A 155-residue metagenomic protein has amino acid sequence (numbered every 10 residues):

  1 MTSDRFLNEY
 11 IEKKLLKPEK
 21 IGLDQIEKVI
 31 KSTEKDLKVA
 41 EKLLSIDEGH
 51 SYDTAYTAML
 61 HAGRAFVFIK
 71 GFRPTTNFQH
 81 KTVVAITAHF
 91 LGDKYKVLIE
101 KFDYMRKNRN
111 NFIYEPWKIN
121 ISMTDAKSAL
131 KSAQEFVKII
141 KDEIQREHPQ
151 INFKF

Functional and structural regions predicted by a protein language model:
M1-F155: Terminal alpha-helical segments
